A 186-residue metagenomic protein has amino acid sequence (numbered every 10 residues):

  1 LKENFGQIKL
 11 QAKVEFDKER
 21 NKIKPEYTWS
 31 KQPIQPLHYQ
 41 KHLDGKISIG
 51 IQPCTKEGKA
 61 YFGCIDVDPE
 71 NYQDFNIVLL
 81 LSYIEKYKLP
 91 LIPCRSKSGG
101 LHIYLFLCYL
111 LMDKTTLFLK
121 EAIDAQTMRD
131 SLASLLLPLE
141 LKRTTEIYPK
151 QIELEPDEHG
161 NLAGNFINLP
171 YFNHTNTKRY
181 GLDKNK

Functional and structural regions predicted by a protein language model:
L1-F62, E70-L80, R143-T145, P149-I152 (+3 more regions): DNA replication initiation on ssDNA origins
S48, L89-P90: Short glycine-rich loop/turn motifs
I65, I77-I84, P90-R95: Active-site-adjacent loop/helix surface patches within enzyme catalytic domains that shape the substrate-binding cleft
P69, K97, L107: Short, histidine-centered active-site or binding-site loop motifs used for metal coordination, general acid-base
Q73-K86, L105-T145, T175-K186: Helical (often loop-to-helix) elements that flank the catalytic cores of nucleotide-handling enzymes
P93-I103: Short, conserved phosphate-binding/catalytic loop or strand-edge motifs used in phosphoryl-/nucleotidyl-transfer
E158-N161: Long, low-complexity, serine/threonine/proline-rich intrinsically disordered regulatory regions in eukaryotic signaling
